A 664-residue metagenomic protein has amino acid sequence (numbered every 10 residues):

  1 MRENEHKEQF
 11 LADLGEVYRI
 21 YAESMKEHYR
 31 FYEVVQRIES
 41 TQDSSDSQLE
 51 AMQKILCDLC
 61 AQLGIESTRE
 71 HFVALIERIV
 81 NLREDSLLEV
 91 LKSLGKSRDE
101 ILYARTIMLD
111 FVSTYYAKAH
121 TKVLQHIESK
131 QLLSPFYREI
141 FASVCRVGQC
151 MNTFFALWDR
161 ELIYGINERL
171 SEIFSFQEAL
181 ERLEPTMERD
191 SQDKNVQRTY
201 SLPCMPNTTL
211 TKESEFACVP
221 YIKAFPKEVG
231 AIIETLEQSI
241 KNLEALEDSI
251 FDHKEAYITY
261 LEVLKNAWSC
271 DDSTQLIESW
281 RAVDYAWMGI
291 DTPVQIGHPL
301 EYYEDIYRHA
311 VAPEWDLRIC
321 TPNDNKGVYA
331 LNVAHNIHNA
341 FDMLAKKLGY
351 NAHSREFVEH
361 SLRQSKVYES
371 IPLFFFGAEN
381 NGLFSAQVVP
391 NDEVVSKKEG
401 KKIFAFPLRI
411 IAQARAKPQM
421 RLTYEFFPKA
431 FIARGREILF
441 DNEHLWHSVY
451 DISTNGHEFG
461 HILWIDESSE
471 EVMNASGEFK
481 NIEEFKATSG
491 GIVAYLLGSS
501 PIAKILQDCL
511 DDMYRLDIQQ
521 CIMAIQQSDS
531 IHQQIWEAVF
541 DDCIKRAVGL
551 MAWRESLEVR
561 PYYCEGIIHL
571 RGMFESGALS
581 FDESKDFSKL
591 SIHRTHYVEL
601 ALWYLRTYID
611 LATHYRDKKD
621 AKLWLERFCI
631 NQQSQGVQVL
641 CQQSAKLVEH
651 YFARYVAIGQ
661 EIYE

Functional and structural regions predicted by a protein language model:
R2-E262: Noncatalytic N-terminal accessory/assembly modules of large enzymes
K227-G435: Contiguous, non-catalytic segments that form substrate-binding/exosite surfaces or channel walls
D252, A256-T259, W268-E278, D291-V294 (+3 more regions): Extended, compositionally biased alpha-helical segments that mediate assembly or anchoring
G435-S453: Short pre-active-site segment immediately N-terminal to the catalytic Zn-binding motif
D441, E467-I482: Short helix/strand-bridging catalytic loops that position acidic/His residues to coordinate divalent metals and engage
H447, I492, L496-Q635: Long, well-structured alpha-helical subdomains associated with metal-dependent extracellular/ecto-lumenal hydrolases
I452-D466, I492: Active-site recognition of the HExxH zinc-binding catalytic motif
K480-L497: An active-site-proximal "capping" alpha-helix that borders the catalytic cofactor pocket
